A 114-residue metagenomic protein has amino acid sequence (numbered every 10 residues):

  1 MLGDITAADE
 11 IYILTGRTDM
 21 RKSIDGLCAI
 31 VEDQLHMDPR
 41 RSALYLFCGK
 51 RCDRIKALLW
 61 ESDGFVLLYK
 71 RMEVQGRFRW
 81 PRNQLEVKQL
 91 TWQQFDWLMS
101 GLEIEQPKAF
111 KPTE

Functional and structural regions predicted by a protein language model:
M1-E114: Polybasic/polar functional segments that serve as interface/processing modules
